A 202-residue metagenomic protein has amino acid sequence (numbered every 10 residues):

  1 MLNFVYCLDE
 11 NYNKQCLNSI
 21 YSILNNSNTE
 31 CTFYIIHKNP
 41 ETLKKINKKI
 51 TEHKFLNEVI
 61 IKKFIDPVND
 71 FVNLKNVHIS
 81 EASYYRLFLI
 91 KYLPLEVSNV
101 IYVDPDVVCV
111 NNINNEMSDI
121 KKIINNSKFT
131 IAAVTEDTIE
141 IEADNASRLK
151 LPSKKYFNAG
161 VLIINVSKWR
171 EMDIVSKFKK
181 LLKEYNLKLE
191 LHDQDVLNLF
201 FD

Functional and structural regions predicted by a protein language model:
M1-D202: Glycosyltransferase catalytic domains, chiefly GT-A lineage
